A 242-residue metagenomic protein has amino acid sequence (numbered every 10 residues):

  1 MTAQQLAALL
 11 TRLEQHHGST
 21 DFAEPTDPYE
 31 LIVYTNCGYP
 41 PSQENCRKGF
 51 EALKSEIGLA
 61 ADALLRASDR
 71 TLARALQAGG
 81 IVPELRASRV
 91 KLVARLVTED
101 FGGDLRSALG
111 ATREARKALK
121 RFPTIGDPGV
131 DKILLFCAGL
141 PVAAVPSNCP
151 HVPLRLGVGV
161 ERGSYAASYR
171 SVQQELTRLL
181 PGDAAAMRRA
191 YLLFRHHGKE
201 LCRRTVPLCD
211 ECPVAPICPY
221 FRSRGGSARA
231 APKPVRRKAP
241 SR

Functional and structural regions predicted by a protein language model:
A3-S227: Catalytic cores of DNA base-excision repair glycosylases
R224-R242: Polybasic, lysine-enriched low-complexity intrinsically disordered terminal tails
